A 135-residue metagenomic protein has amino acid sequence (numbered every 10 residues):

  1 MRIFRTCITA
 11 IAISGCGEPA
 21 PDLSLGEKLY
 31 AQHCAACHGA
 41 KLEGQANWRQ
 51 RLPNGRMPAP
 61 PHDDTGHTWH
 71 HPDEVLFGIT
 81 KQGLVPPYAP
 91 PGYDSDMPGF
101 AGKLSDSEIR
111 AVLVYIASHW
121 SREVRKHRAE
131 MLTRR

Functional and structural regions predicted by a protein language model:
M1-T9: Sec-dependent signal peptide recognition, specifically the positively charged N-region followed immediately by
A12-G15: C-terminal motif of bacterial Sec signal peptides marking the signal peptidase cleavage site
A20-P58, Q82-Y93, H119-K126: Periplasmic/extracellular electron-transfer cofactor-ligation site, primarily the c-type cytochrome heme-c attachment
E27, E43-F77, G99-K103: Gly/Gly-Pro-rich "capping" loops immediately C-terminal to redox-active cysteine motifs in periplasmic/lumenal
A31, P87-R135: Flexible coil segments in periplasmic/lumen-exposed cytochrome c-class electron-transfer proteins
A35, F77-K81, V114: Generic alpha-helical structural context detector
